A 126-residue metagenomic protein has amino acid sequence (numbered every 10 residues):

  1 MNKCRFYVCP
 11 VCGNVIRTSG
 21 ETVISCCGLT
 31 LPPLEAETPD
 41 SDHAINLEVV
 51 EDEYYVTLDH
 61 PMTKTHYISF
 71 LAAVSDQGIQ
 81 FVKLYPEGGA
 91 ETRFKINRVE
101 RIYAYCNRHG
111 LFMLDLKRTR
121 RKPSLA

Functional and structural regions predicted by a protein language model:
F6, V23, Y103: Residues immediately within or flanking Cys/His clusters that coordinate Zn2+ in small zinc-binding modules
C9-C12, C26, C106: Short cysteine-rich clusters marking metal-coordination/redox-active sites
I16, T30-L31, G110: Cys/His-rich microdomains that often coordinate metals
G20-L31: Cysteine-rich micro-motifs
P32-N46: Short metal-binding segments enriched for Cys and/or His
Y55-L58, A90-N97: Exposed aromatic-hydrophobic patches
L71, R98-G110: Short, aromatic- and glycine-rich surface loops/edge beta-strands on solvent-exposed regions
R108-K122: Edge beta-strands of extracellular beta-sandwich domains
